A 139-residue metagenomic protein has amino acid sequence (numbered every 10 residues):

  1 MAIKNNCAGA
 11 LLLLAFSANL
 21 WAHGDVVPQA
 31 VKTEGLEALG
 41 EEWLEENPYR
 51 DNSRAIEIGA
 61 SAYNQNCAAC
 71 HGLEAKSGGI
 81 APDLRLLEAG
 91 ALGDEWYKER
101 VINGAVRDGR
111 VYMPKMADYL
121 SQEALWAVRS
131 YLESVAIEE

Functional and structural regions predicted by a protein language model:
M1-A10: Bacterial N-terminal signal peptides that target proteins for export
A15-N19: N-terminal signal peptide c-region/cleavage motif recognized by signal peptidases
H23-Q29, G78-R85, N103-A136: Axial heme c-ligation environment in periplasmic c-type cytochrome domains
P28-A62: Electrostatic cytochrome c docking/interface patches
R50, A91, Y119-L120: Short, conserved sequence motifs enriched in acidic/basic residues, glycine, and aromatics that mark functional "hot
I56-I58, G72-I102: Gly/Gly-Pro-rich "capping" loops immediately C-terminal to redox-active cysteine motifs in periplasmic/lumenal
G59, Y63-L73, M113, V128-L132: The canonical Cys-X-X-Cys-His
A62, I137-E139: Short sequence/structural segments immediately N-terminal
